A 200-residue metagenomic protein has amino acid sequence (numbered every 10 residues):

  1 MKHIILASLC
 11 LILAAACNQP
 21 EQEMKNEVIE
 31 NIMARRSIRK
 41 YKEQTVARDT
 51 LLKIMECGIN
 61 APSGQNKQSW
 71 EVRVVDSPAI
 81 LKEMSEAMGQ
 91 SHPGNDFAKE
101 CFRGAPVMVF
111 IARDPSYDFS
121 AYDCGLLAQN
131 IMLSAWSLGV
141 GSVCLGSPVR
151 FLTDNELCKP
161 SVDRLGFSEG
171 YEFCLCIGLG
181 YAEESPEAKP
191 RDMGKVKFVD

Functional and structural regions predicted by a protein language model:
I4-L13: Sec-dependent N-terminal signal peptides
A16-D200: Acidic, surface-exposed loops and disordered segments
